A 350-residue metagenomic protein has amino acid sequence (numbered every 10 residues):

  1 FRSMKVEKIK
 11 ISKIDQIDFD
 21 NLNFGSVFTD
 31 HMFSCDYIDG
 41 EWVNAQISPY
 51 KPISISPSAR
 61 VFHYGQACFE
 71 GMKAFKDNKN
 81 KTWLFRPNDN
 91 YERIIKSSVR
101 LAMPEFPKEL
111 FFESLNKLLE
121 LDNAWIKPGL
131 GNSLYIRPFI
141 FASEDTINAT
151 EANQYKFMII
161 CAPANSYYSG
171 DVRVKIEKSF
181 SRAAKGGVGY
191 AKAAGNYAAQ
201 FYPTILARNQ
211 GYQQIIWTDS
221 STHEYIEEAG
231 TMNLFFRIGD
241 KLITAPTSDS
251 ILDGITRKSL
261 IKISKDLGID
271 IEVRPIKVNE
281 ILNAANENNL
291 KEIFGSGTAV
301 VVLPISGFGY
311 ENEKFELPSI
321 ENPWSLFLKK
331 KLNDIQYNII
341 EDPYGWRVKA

Functional and structural regions predicted by a protein language model:
F1-L118, F139, T146-A350: Helix-start/capping segments and mature chain N-termini
N116-G129: Charged, gly/pro-rich active-site loop segments
K127-F141: Extended, Lys/Arg-enriched charged tracts that mediate electrostatic binding to polyanionic substrates
